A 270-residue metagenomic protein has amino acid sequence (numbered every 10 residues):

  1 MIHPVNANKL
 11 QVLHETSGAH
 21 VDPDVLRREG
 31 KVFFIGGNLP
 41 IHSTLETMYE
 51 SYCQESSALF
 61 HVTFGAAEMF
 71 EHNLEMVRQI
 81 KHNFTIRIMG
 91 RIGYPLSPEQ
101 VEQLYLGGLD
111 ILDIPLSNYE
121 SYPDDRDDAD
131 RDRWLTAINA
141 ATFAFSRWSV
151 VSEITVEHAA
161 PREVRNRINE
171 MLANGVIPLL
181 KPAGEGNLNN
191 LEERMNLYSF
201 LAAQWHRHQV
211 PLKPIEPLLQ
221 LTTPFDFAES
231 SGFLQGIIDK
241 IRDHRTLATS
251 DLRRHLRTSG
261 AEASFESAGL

Functional and structural regions predicted by a protein language model:
M1-S56, H72-E75, A144, P161 (+1 more regions): Auxiliary Fe-S-binding modules of radical SAM enzymes
E55-L59, T63-E193, L197-F200: Conserved AdoMet/S-adenosylmethionine-binding subsite of the radical SAM
